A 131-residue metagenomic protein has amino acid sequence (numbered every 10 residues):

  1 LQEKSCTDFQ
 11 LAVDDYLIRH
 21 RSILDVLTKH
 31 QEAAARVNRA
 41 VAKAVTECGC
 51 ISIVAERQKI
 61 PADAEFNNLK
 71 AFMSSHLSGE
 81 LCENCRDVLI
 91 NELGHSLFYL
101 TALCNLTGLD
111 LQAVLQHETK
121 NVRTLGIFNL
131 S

Functional and structural regions predicted by a protein language model:
L1-L93, L97-S131: Flexible "arm" and connector segments at domain edges
